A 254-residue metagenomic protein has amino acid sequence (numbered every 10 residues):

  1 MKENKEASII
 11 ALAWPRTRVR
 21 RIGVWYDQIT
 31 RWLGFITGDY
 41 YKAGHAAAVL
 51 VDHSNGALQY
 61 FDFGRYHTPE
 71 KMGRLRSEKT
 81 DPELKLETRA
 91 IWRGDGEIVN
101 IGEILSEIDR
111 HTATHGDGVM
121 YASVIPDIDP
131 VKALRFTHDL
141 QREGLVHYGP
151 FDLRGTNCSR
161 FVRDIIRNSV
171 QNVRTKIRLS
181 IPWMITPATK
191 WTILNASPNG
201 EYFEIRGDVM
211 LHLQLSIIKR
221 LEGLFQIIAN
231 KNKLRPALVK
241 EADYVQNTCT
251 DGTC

Functional and structural regions predicted by a protein language model:
S8-D109: Glycine-rich catalytic cores of cysteine/serine-nucleophile enzymes that process amide/ester linkages in cell-envelope
S54, T114-G116, T250: Intrinsically disordered, low-complexity segments enriched in small/polar residues
E78-D95, D127, V131-A133, V162 (+1 more regions): Repeat-unit-sized solenoid/scaffold elements
I104-D139: Secondary-structure boundary elements
Y121-I125, L134-C254: Activation targets extended, charge/polar-rich intrinsically disordered C-terminal tails
